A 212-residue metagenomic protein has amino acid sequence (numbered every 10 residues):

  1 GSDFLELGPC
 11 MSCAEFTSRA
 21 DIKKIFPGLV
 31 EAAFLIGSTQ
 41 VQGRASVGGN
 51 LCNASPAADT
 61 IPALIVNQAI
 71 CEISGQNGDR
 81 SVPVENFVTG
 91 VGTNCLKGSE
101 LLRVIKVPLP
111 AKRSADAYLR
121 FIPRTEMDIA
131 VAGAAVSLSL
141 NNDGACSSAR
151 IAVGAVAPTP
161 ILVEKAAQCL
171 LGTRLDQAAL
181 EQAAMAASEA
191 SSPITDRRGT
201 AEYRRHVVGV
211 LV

Functional and structural regions predicted by a protein language model:
G1-V212: C-terminal structural segment of proteins
